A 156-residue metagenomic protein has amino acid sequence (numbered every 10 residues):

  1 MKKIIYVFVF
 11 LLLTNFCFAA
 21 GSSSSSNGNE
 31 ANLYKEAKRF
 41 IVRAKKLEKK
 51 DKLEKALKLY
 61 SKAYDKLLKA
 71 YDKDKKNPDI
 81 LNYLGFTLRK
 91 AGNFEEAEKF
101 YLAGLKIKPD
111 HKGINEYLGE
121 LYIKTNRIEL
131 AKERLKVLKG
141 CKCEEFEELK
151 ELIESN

Functional and structural regions predicted by a protein language model:
K73, I107, L138-C141: Structural marker of alpha-solenoid helical repeat scaffolds
N77, H111, C143-F146: Residue-level recognition of tetratricopeptide repeat
Y83, Y117, E151-L152: Canonical tetratricopeptide repeat
